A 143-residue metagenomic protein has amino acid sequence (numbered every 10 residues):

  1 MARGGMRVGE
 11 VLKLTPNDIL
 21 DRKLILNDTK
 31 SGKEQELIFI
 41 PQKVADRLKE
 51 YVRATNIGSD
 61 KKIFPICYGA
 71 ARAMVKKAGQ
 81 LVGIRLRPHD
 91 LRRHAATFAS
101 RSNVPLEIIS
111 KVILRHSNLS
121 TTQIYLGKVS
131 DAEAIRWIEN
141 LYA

Functional and structural regions predicted by a protein language model:
M1-R7, T97-F98: Short pre-functional
G4-E50: Conserved tyrosine-mediated DNA breakage-rejoining catalytic core shared by Y-recombinases
I19-D21, R85, V104-I124: Short, polar N-cap/turn motifs at the start of nucleic acid-interacting alpha helices
K23-I25, G58, I63, R87-D90 (+1 more regions): Conserved beta-strand positions that form and line the central face of beta-propeller blades
K30-G32, I113-E139: Catalytic-site neighborhood detector that most strongly recognizes the C-terminal catalytic loop/helix of tyrosine
S31-E50, I57-K77: C-terminal catalytic core of Y-nucleophile DNA break-rejoin enzymes
I57-K61, R72-V112, D131: Short, basic (Lys/Arg/His-rich) helix/loop patches that form interaction surfaces in the mid-to-C-terminal regions
Y142-A143: Extended non-membrane alpha-helical scaffolds
